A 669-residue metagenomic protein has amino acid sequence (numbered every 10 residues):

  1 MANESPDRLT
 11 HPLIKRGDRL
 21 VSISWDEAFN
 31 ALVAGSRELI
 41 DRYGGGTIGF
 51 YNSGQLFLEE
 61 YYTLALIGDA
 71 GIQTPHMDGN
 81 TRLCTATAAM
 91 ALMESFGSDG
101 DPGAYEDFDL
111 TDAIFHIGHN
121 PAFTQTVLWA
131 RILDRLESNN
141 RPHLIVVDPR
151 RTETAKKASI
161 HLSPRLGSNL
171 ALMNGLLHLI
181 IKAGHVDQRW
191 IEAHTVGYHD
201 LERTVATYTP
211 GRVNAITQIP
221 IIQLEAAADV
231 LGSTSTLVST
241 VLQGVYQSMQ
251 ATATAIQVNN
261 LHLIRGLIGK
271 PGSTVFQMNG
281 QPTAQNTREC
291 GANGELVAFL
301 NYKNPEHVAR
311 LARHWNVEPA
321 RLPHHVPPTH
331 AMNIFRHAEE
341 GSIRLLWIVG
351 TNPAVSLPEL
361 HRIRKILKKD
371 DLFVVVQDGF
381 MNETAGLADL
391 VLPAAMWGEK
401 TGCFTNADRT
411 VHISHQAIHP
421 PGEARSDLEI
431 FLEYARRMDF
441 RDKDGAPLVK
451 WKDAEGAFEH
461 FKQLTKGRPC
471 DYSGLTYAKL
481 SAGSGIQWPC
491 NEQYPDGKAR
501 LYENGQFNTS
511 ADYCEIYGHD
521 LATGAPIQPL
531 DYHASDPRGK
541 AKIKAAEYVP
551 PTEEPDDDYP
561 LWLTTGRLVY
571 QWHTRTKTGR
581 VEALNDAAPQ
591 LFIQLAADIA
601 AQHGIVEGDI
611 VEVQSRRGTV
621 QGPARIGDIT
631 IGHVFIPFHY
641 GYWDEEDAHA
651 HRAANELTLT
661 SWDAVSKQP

Functional and structural regions predicted by a protein language model:
M1-H185, A193, L201, T207 (+11 more regions): N-terminal export/assembly segments and adjacent metallocofactor-ligating motifs of anaerobic energy-metabolism
Y43-T47, V186-I191, V238, G269-F276 (+1 more regions): Flexible, glycine/charged-enriched surface loops at secondary-structure junctions
G49-F57, I216-I219, L242-M249, G280-Q281 (+1 more regions): Conserved short loop/turn motifs at secondary-structure junctions
Y62-R135, N140-V147, L170-N174, A215 (+3 more regions): Extended redox/cofactor-interaction regions of prokaryotic respiratory oxidoreductases
I114, K157-A158, T207-R212, T240-V245 (+1 more regions): Flexible glycine/proline-enriched surface loops and loop-helix/loop-strand junctions
K156-P164, P393-E399, T410-P421, R580: Short beta-alpha connecting loops at secondary-structure transitions that line or flank enzyme active sites
P421, D427-I486, E492, I527 (+3 more regions): Long, contiguous, secondary-structure-rich segments that constitute the structural scaffold of globular domains
